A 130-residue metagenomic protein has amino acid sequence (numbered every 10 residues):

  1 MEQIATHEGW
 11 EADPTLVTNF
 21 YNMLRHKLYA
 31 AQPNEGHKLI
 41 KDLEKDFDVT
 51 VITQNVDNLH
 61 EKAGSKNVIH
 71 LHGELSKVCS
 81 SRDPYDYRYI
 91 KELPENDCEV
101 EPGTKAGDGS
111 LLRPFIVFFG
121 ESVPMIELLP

Functional and structural regions predicted by a protein language model:
M1-P130: Conserved catalytic core of sirtuin-type NAD+-dependent deacylases
